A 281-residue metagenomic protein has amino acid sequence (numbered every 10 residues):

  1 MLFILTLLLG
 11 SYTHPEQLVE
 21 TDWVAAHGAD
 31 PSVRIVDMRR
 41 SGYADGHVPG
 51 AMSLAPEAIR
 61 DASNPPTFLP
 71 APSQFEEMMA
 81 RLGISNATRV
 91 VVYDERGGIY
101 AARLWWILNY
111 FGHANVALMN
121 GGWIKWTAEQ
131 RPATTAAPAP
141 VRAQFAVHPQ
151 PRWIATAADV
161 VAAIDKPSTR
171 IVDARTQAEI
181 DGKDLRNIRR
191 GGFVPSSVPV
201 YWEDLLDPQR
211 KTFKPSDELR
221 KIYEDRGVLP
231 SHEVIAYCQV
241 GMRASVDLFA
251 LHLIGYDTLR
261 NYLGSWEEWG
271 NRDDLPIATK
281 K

Functional and structural regions predicted by a protein language model:
F3-K281: Cytosolic catalytic domains that perform sulfur/thiol-centered chemistry
